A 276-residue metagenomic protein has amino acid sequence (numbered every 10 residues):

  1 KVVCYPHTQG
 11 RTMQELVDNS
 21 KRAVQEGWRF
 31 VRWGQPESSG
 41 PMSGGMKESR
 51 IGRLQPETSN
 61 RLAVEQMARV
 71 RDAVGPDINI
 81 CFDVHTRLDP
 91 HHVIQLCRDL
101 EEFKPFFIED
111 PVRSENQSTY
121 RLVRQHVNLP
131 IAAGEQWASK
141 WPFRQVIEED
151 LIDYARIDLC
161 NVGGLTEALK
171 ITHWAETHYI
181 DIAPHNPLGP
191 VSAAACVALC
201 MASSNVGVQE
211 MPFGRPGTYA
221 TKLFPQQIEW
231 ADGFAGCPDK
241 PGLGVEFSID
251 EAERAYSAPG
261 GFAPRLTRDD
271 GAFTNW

Functional and structural regions predicted by a protein language model:
V2-L122, H126: Metal-dependent enolase-superfamily TIM-barrel catalytic cores that perform enediolate-based chemistry
V24, R71-V74, K104, Y179 (+2 more regions): Structural signal for hydrophobic packing residues in well-ordered secondary-structure cores of soluble enzyme domains
R98, K104-F107, E115-G242, E246: Shared catalytic-loop signature of beta/alpha-barrel
L243-W276: Extended hydrophobic packing segments that form well-structured cores
